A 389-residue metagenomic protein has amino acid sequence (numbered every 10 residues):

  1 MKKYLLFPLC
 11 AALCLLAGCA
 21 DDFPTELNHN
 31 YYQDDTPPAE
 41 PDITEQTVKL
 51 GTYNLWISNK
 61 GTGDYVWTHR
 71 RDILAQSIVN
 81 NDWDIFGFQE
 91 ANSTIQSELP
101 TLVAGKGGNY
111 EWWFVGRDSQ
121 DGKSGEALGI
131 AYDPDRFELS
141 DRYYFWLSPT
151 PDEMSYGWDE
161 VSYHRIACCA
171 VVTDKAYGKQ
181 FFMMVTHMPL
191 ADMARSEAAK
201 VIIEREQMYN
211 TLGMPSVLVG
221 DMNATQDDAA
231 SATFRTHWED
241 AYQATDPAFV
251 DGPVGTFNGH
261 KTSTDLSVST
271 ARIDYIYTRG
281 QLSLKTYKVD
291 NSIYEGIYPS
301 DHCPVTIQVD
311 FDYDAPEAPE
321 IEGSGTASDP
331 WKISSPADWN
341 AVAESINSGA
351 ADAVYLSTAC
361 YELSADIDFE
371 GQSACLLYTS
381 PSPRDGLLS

Functional and structural regions predicted by a protein language model:
M1-A17: Sec-dependent bacterial lipoprotein signal peptides
A20-L102, Q120-G122, Y313-A315: N-terminal, active-site-proximal structural segment of metallo-dependent hydrolase catalytic domains
D21, E26-N28, D34-D35, D192-M193 (+2 more regions): Metal-dependent phosphoester-hydrolase catalytic domains
V48-L55, L74-L99, A131, A170 (+6 more regions): Active-site beta-strand/loop signature of hydrolases that rely on acidic residues for catalysis
L55-S58, A91-I95, D118-D121, F137 (+5 more regions): Solvent-exposed loop/turn segments at secondary-structure junctions within structured extracellular/periplasmic domains
I57-Y65, F88, D192-M193, V250-G252 (+2 more regions): Short, solvent-exposed loop/turn elements at domain surfaces
Q89-Q180, V289: Structured beta-strand-rich core segments of catalytic domains in phosphoester-bond hydrolases
P316-S380, R384, S389: Surface-exposed repetitive/solenoidal architectures
